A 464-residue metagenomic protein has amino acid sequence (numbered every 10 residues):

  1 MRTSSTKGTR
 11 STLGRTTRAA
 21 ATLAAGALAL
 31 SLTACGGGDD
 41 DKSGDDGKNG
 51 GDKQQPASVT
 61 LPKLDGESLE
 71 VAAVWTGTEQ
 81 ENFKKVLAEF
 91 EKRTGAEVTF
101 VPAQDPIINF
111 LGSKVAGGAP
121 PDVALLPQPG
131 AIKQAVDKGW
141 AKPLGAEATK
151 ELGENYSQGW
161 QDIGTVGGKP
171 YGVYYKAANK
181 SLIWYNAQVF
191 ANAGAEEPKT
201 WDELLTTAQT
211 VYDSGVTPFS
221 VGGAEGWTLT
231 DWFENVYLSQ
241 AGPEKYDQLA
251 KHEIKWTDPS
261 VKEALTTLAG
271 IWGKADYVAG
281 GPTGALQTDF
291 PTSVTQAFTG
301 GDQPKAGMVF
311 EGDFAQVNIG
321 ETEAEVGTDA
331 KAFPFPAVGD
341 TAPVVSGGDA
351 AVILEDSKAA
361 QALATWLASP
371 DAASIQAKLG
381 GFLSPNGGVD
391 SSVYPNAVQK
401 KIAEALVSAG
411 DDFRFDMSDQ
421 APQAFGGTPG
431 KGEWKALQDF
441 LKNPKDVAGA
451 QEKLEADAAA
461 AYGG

Functional and structural regions predicted by a protein language model:
R2-G8, G14-L28, L32-K133, I375 (+2 more regions): Conserved N-terminal structural module of periplasmic/extracytoplasmic solute-binding proteins
Q55-K63, P129-S181: Hinge/lid segment of periplasmic solute-binding proteins
L61-K63, G145-Y156, G223, Q240-E263 (+6 more regions): Short, solvent-exposed loop/beta-turn-alpha elements that line the ligand-binding surface or hinge of extracytoplasmic
A88, E311-L383: Extracytoplasmic/periplasmic substrate-recognition and gating elements
K114, P121-D122, L152-Q188, T217-S220 (+2 more regions): A structural signal for short loop-to-beta-strand junctions that line the ligand-binding cleft of periplasmic/secreted
Y171-Y174, S181, L205-E263: Extracytoplasmic/periplasmic solute-binding protein
P243-E321: Extracytoplasmic ligand-binding clamshell segments of periplasmic binding protein
L383, G388, A403-A458: C-terminal capping/gating helix-and-loop segments adjacent to ligand/active sites or protein-protein/ligand interfaces
